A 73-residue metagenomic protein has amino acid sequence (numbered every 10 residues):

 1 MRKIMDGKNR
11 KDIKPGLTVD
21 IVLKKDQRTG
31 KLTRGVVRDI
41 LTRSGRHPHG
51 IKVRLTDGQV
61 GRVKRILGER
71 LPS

Functional and structural regions predicted by a protein language model:
R2-S73: Basic/aromatic-rich interaction segments and small domains that mediate binding to polyanionic partners
